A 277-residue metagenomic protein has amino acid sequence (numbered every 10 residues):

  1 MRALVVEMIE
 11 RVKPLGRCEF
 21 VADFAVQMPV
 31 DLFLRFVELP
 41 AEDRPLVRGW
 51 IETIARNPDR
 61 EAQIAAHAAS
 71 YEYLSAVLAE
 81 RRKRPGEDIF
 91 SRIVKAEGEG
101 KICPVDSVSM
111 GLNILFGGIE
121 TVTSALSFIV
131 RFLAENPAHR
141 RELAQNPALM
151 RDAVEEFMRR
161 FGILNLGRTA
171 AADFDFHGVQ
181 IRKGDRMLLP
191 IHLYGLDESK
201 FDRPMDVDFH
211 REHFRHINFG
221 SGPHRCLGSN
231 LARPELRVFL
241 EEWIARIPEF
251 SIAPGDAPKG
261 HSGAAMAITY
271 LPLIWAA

Functional and structural regions predicted by a protein language model:
M1-A277: Cytochrome P450
